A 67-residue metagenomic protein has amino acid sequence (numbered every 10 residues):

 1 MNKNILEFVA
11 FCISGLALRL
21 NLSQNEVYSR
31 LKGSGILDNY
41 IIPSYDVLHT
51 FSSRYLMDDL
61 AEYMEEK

Functional and structural regions predicted by a protein language model:
M1-K67: C-terminal alpha-helical interaction appendages
